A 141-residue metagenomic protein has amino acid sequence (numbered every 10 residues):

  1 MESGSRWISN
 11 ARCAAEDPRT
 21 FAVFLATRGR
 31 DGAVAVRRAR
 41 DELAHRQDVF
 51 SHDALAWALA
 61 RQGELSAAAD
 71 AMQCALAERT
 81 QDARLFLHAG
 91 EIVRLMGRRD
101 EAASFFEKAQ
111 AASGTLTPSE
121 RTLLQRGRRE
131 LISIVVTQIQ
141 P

Functional and structural regions predicted by a protein language model:
M1-S5, R94-L116: TPR/TPR-like (Sel1-like) alpha-helical repeat modules
N10, A44-H45, A77-R79, A111-A112: Structural marker of alpha-solenoid helical repeat scaffolds
R12-T20, R46-H52, T80-F86, S119-E120: Generic helix N-cap/helix-start motif at coil->alpha-helix transitions
F21-F24, W57, E91: Residue-level recognition of tetratricopeptide repeat
R28-G29, Q62, M96: Structural motif corresponding to the intra-repeat A-B loop/turn of tetratricopeptide repeats
D31-G32, L65, R99: TPR-repeat structural position
A54, H88, T122-L123, G127: Canonical tetratricopeptide repeat
